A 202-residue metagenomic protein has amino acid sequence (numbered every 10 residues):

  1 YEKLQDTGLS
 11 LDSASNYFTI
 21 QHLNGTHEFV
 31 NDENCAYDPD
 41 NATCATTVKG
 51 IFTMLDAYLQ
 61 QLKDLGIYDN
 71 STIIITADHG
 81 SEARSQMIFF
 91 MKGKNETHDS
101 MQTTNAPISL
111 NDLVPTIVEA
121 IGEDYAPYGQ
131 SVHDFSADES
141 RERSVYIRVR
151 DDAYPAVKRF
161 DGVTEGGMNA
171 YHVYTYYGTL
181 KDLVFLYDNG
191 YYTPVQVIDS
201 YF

Functional and structural regions predicted by a protein language model:
Y1-K63, A83-M91, M101-L110, V197-I198: Catalytic-adjacent loop/helix segments of enzymes that bind and process anionic phosphate/sulfate esters
L9, Q60-D64, N95-F202: Membrane-interface soluble catalytic domains
I67: Solvent-exposed interhelical
A77-G80: DG-centered beta-turn motif at the end of beta-strands
